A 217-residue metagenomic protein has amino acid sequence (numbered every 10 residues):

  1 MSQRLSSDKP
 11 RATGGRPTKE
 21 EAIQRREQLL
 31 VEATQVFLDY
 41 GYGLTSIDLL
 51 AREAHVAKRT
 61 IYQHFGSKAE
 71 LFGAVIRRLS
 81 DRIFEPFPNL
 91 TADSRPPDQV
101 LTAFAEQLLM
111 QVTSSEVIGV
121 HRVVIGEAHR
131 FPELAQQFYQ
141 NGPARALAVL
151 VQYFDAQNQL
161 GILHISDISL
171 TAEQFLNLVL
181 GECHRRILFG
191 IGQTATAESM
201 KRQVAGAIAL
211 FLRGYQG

Functional and structural regions predicted by a protein language model:
M1-R16, A103, Q107, A148 (+3 more regions): C-terminal peripheral helix-coil segments that are non-catalytic and often amphipathic
M1-Y40, L44-V56, Q63-E70: Basic, helix-initiating cap at the start of DNA-binding domains
Y42, F65, I125-F131, N141-G142: Short helix-capping/turn signature of helix-turn-helix
G73-F104, M110-V112, E116, L150 (+1 more regions): Amphipathic alpha-helical linker/stalk segments
Q99, G119, V123, E133-Q159 (+2 more regions): Amphipathic alpha-helical packing segments from all-alpha helical-bundle domains
V112-Q137, H184-I191: Amphipathic alpha-helical segments used for helix-helix packing
H164, I168-A172: Membrane-interface starts of transmembrane alpha-helices
